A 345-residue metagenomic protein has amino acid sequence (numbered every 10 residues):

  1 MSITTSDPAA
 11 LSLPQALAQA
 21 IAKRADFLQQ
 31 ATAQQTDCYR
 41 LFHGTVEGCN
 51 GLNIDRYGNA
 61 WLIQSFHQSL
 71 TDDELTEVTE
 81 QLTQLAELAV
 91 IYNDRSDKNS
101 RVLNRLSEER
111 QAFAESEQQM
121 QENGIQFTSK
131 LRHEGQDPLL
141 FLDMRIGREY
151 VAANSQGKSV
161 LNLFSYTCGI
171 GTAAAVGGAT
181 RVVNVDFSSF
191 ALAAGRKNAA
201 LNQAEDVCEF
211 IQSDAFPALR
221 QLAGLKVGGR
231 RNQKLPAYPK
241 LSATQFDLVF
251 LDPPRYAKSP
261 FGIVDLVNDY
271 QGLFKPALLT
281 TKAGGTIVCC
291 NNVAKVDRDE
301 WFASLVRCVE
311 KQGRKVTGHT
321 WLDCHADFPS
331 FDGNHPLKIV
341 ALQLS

Functional and structural regions predicted by a protein language model:
M1-G58: Non-catalytic accessory regions of SAM-dependent methyltransferases
E47-D55, T71-L142, E149: Non-catalytic substrate-recognition/targeting regions of SAM-dependent transferases
G157-Y166: Conserved class I S-adenosyl-L-methionine
T167-T180: Conserved SAM-binding loop of SAM-dependent methyltransferases across substrates and taxa, primarily the Class I
R181-D186: Conserved SAM-binding motif I beta-strand of class I
F190-Q245, F250: S-adenosyl-L-methionine
A191, Q233-A237, T244-P276: Mobile active-site "lid"/loop adjacent to the S-adenosyl-L-methionine
Q245, T286-S345: C-terminal catalytic and target-recognition region of SAM-dependent MTase-like enzymes, primarily methyltransferases
